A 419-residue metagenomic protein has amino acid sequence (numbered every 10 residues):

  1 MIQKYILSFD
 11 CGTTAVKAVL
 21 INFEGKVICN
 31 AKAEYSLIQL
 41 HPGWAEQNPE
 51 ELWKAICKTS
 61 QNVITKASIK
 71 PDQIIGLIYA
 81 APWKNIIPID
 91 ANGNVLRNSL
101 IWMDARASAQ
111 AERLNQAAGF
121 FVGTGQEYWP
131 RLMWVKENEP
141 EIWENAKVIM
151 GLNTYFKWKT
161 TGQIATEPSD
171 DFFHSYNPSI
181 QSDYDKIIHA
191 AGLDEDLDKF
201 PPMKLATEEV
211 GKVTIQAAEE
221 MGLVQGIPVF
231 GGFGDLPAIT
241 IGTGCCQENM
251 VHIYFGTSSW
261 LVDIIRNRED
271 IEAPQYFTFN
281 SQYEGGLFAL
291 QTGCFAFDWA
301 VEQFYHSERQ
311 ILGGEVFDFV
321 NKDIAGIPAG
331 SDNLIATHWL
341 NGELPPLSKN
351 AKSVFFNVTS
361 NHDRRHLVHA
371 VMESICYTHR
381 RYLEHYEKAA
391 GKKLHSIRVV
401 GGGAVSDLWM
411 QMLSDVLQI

Functional and structural regions predicted by a protein language model:
M1-R97, R113, N145, E219 (+3 more regions): N-terminal glycine/serine-rich phosphate-binding loop of ATP-dependent small-molecule kinases, especially carbohydrate
C11-T13, F120-G234, H338, V368 (+1 more regions): Gly/Ser/Thr-rich active-site cleft segment
A15, L205-V213, F233, S258-S259 (+1 more regions): Glycine-rich phosphate-binding loops at beta-strand->alpha-helix junctions
C29-K32, A206-E220, I264-Y276, P345-F356 (+1 more regions): Acidic-glycine-rich active-site phosphate/pyrophosphate-binding loop
I56-I75, E139-W143, D185-L197, E219-M221 (+1 more regions): Phosphate/pyrophosphate-binding loops at sites that engage ATP/ADP/AMP, CoA/4′-phosphopantetheine, polyphosphate
D72-A81, V148-I149, P202-K204, F230 (+1 more regions): Short glycine-rich phosphate-binding loop at a beta-alpha junction
I86-A111, A146, M150-Y184, I227-G314 (+1 more regions): Glycine-rich phosphate-binding loop of actin/hexokinase-like ATP-binding domains
I327-I419: Activation-segment/catalytic-loop signature of the eukaryotic protein kinase fold
